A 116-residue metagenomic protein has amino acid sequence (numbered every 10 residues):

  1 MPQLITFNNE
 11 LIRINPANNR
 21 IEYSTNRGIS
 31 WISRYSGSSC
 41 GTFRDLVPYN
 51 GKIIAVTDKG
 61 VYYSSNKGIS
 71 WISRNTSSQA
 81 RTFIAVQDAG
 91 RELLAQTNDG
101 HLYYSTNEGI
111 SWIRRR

Functional and structural regions predicted by a protein language model:
M1-N8, C40-Y49, A80-A89: Repeated scaffold domains used in trafficking and secretory/extracellular systems, primarily beta-propellers
L4-R13, G51-A55, G90-A95: Entry beta-strands of beta-propeller and related beta-repeat scaffolds
A17-I21, K59-Y62, D99-L102: Loop/turn residues immediately N-terminal
N18, G28-I29, G68-I69, G109: Short coil turn/linker residues within repeat-based beta-strand modules
S24-T25, S64-S65, S105-T106: Conserved Ser/Thr-centered positions that define the repeating blades of beta-propeller domains
W31-I32, W71-I72, W112-I113: Tryptophan-centered short beta-strand motifs
Y35-S39, N75-S78, R116: Surface loop/turn motifs at the tips and blade-to-blade linkers of beta-strand repeat domains
G100-R116: Blade-level signature of beta-propeller repeat domains, shared across WD40, Kelch, NHL, RCC1 and BNR/Asp-box propellers
